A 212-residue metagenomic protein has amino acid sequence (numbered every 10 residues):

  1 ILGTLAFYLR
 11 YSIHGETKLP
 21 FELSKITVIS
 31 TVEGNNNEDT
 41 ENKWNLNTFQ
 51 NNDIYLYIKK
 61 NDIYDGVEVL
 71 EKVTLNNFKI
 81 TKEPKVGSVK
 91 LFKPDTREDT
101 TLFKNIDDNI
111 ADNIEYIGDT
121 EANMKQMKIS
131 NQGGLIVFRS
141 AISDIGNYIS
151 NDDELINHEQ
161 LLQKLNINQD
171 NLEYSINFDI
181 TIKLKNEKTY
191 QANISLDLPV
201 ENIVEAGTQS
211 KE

Functional and structural regions predicted by a protein language model:
I1-L2: N-terminal Sec-pathway targeting helices
Y8-L172, K183-E212: Non-catalytic macromolecular-recognition regions in eukaryotic signaling proteins
I176-I182: Short, structured surface segments that line ligand/substrate-binding pockets
